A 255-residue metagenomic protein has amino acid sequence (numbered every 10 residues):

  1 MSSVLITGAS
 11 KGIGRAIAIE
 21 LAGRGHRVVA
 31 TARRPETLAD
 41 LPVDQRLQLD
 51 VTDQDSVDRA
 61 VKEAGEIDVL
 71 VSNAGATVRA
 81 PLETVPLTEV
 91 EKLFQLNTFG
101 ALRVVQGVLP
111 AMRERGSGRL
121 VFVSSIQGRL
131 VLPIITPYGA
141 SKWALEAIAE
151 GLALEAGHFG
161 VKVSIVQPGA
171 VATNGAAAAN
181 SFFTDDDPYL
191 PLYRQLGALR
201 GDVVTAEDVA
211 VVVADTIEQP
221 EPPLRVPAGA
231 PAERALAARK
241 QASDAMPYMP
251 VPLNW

Functional and structural regions predicted by a protein language model:
S10-K11: Conserved glycine-rich cofactor-binding loop
L49-R59, L87-T88: The beta1-alpha1 cofactor-binding region of Rossmann-like NAD(H)/NADP(H)-dependent oxidoreductases
P81-L82, E89-E91: Substrate-binding pocket helix/loop in short-chain dehydrogenase/reductase
V105-Q106, E150: A short, exposed helix-loop element centered on a Lys and neighboring polar residues
S125: Residue(s) in the substrate-gating loop at a strand-loop-helix junction that position the organic substrate next
L130, G151-K162: Active-site-adjacent segment of SDR/Rossmann-fold oxidoreductases
H158-P223: SDR active-site lid
